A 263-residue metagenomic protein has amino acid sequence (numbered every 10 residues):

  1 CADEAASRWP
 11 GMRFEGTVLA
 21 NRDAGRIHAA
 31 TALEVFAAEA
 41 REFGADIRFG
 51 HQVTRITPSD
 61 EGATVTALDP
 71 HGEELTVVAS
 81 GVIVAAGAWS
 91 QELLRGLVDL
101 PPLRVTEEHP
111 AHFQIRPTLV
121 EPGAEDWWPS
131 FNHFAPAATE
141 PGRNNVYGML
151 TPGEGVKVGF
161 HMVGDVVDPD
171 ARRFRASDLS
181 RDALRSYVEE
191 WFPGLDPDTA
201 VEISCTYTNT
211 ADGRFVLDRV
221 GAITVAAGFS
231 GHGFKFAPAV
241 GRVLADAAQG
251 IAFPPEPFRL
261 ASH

Functional and structural regions predicted by a protein language model:
C1-A2, F49-H51, V201-I203: Short loop/edge segments at beta-strand edges and connector loops that shape dinucleotide/nucleotide cofactor-binding
C1-R8, E15-T17, N145-V146: Dinucleotide-binding Rossmann-like beta1-alpha1 core, especially the glycine-rich loop that anchors the ADP
W9-E15, T57-T64, N209-R214, R219-G221: A short, glycine/Asx- and small/polar-enriched loop/turn that sits immediately N-terminal to a beta-strand
V18-E39, G87-W89, S180-S186, G233: Mid-domain beta-loop-alpha active-site segment that forms a flexible, acidic cofactor/metal-binding surface
A20-S80: Helical element adjacent to the flavin cofactor pocket in flavoenzyme catalytic cores
T76, A88-G221: Active-site substrate-recognition segment that forms the wall of the catalytic cavity or substrate channel
T76-W89, G241: Short hydrophobic core segments
S186-H263: C-terminal catalytic lobe of FAD-dependent flavoproteins
